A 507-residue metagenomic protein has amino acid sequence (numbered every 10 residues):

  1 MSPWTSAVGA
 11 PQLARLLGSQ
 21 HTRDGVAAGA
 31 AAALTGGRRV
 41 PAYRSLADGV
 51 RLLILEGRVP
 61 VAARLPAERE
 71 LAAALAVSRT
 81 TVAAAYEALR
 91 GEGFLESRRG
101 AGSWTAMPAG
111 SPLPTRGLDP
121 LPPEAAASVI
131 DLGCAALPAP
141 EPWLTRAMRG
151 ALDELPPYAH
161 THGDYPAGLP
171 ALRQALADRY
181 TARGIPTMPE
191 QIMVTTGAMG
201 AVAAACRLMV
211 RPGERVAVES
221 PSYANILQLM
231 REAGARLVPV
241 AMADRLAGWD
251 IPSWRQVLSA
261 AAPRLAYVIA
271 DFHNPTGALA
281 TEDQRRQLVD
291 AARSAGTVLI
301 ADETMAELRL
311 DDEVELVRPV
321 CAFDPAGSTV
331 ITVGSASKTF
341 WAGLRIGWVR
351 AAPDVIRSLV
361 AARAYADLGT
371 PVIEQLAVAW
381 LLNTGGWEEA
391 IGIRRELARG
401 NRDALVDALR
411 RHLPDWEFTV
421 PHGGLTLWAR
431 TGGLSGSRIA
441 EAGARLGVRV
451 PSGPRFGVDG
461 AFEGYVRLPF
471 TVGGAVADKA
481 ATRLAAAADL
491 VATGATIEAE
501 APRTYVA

Functional and structural regions predicted by a protein language model:
M1-L152, V360, A364-T370, L382 (+10 more regions): N-terminal basic, amphipathic alpha-helical segments
G100, M188-P189, V420-L425: Short Gly/Ser/Thr- and Asp/Glu-enriched loop/turn motifs at secondary-structure junctions
G133-A177: Exposed, interaction-prone assembly regions rather than primary DNA-binding/catalytic cores
A159-A295, E307-A326, A398, T493-A507: Conserved core of the PLP fold type I
V218, P239, A301, V378 (+1 more regions): Hydrophobic residues in well-ordered beta-strands that form the structural core
T329-R411, E417-T419: PLP-dependent aminotransferase class I/II
G386-I393, A404-L434, P454-A461, A499-A501: Conserved small-domain helix->loop->beta segment predominantly found in fold-type I
